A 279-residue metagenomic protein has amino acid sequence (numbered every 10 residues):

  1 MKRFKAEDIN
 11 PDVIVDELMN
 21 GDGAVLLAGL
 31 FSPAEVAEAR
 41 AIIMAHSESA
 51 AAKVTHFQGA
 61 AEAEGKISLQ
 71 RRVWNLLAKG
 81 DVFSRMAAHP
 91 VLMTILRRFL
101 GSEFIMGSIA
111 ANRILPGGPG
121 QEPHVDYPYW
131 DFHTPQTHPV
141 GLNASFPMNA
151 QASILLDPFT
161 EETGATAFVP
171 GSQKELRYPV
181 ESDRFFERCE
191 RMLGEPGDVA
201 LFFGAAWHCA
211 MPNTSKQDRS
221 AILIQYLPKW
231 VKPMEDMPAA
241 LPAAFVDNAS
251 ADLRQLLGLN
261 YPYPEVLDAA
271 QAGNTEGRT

Functional and structural regions predicted by a protein language model:
M1-D22, L27-P135: Non-heme Fe(II)-dependent double-stranded beta-helix
K2, Q173-W207, M211-T279: Conserved double-stranded beta-helix
D22, N149-Q151, R219: Short, surface-exposed beta-edge/turn micro-motifs
L30, I109-A111, L155, G171 (+1 more regions): Short, well-ordered beta-to-alpha junction loops that form the rim of enzyme active sites and present histidine/acidic
A78, A88, V169, F202 (+1 more regions): A conserved hydrophobic position in a structured secondary element of the catalytic/binding core that shapes
T94, G118-L193, V231-A240: Catalytic core of non-heme Fe(II) oxygenases with the double-stranded beta-helix
I105, F146-M148, K216-D218: A short, structural micro-pattern
I109-A111, A152-I154, I222-Y226: A structural signal for short, well-ordered beta-strand segments
